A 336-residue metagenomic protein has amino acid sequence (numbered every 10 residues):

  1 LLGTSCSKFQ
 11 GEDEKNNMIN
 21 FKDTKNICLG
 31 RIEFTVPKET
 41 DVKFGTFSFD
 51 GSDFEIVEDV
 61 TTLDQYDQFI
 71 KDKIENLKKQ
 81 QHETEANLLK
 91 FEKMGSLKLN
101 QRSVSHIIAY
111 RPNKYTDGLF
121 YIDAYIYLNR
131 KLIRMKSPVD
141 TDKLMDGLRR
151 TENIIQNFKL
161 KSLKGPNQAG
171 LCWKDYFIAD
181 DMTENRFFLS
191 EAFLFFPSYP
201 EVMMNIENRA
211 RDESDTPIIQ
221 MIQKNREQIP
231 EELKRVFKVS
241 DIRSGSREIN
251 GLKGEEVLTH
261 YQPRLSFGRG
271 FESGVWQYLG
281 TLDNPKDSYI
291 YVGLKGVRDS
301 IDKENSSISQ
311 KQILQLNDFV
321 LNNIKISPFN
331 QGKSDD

Functional and structural regions predicted by a protein language model:
G3-S5: C-terminal motif of bacterial Sec signal peptides marking the signal peptidase cleavage site
S7-Q10: Bacterial signal peptide processing site
K22-E33, Q228-I229, S307-Q315: Short aromatic-glycine motifs in intrinsically disordered, low-complexity regions
V36, T40-V42, M135-D175, V292-D336: Surface-exposed amphipathic alpha-helical segments
K43-L88, K136-P138, L189-Q228, E256 (+2 more regions): A short acidic-to-branched-hydrophobic micro-motif
V57, T61-G165: Polyanion-binding and phosphate-handling cores
N76-Y127, E207-N284: Signature of long, low-cysteine stretches enriched in small and polar/charged residues
T141-E255: Acidic, serine/threonine- and glycine-rich low-complexity intrinsically disordered segments that serve as flexible
